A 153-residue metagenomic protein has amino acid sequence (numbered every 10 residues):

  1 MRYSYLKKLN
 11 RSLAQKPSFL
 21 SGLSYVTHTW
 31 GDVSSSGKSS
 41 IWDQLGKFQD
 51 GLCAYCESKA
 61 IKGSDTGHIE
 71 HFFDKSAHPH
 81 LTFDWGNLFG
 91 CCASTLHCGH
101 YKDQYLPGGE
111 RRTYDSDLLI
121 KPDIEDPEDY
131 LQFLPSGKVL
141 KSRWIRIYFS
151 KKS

Functional and structural regions predicted by a protein language model:
M1-G51, A60-T66, D74-N87, C91-S153: Replace "small metal-dependent catalytic modules" with "small catalytic or cofactor-binding modules
Y55-C56: Short, cysteine/histidine-rich loop/knuckle motifs that typically chelate Zn2+
